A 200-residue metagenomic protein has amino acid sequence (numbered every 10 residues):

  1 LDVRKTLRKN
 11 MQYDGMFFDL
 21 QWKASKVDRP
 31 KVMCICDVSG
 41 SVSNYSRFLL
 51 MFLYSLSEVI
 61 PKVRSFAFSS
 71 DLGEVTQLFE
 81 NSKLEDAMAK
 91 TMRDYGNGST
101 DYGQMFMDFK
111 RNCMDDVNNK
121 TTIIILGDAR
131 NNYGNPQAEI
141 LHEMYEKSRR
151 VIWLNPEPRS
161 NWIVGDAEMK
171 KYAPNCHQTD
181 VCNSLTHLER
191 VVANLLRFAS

Functional and structural regions predicted by a protein language model:
L1-P30: Negatively charged sequence features
L7, I35-S39, T121-Y133, H177: DG-centered beta-turn motif at the end of beta-strands
P30, C36-A67, D71: …and closely analogous acidic/polar surface helices at protein-protein or active-site interfaces in A-domain-like
C34, S65-A67, I123-I125, W153: Structural beta-sheet core signal
L50, P136-H142: Charged helix-capping and loop-helix junction motifs
A67-K90: Short beta-strand-loop
D86-T121, P158, I163-V164: Von Willebrand factor
H142-S200: Von Willebrand factor type A / integrin I
